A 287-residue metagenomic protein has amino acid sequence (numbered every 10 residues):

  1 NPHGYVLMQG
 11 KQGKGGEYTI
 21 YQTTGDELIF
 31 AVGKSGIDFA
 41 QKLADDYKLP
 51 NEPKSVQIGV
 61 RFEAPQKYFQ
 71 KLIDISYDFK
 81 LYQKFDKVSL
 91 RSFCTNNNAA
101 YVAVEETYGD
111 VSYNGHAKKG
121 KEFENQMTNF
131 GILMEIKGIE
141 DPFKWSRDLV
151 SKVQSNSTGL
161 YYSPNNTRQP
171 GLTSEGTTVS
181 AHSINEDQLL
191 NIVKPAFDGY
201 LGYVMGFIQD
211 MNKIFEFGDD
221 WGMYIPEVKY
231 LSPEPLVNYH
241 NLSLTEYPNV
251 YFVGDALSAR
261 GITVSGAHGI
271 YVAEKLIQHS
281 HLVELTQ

Functional and structural regions predicted by a protein language model:
N1-Q287: Residues forming the flavin
